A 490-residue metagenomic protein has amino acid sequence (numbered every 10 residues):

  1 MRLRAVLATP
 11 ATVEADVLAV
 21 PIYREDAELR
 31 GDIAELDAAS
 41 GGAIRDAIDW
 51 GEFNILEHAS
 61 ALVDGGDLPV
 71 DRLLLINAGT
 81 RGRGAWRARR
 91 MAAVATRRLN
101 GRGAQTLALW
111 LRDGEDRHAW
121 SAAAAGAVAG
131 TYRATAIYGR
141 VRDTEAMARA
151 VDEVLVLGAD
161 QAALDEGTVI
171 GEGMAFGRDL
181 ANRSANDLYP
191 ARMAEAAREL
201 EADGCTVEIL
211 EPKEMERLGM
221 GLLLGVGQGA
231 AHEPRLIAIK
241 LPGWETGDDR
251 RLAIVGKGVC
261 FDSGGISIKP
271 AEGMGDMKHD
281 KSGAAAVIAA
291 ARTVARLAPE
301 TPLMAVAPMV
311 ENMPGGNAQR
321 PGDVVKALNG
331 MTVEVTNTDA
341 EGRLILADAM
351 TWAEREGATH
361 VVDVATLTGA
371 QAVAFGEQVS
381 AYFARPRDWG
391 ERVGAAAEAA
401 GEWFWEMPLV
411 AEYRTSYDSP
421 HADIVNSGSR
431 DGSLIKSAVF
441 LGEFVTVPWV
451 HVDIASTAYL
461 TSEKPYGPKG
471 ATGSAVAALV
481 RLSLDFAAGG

Functional and structural regions predicted by a protein language model:
M1-G258: Short amphipathic alpha-helical segment within the helicase RecA-like ATPase core that mediates nucleic-acid
E52, A194-G490: A generic structural signal for tightly packed, nonpolar segments enriched in small/aliphatic residues
